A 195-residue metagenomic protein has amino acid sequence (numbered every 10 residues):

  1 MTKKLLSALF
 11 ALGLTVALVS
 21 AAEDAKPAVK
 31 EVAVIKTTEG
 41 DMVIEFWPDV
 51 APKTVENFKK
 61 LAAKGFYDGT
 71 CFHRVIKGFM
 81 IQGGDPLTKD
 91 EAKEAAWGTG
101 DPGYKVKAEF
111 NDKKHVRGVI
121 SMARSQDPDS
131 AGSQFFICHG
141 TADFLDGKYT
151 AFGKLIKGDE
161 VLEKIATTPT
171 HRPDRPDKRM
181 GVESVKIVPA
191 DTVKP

Functional and structural regions predicted by a protein language model:
T2-L9, G13-P195: Cyclophilin-like peptidyl-prolyl cis-trans isomerases
